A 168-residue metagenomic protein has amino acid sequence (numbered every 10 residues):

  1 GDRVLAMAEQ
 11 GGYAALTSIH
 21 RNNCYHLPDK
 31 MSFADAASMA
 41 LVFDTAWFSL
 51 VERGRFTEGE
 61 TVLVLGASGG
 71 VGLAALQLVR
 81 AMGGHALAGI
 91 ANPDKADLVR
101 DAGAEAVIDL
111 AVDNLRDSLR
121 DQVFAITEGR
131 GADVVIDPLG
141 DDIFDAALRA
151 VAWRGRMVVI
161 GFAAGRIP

Functional and structural regions predicted by a protein language model:
R3, T61, H85, V134 (+1 more regions): Short glycine-centered segments of the SAM/dcSAM-binding site in methyltransferase folds
L5-G66, D101, A111, L115: NAD(P)H dinucleotide-binding glycine-rich loop of Rossmann-like/cofactor-binding domains, especially the beta1-alpha1
T45, G70-V71, D142: Hydrophobic/small residue at the entry helix of a nucleotide-binding pocket
E52-T57, I126-G129, R149: Glycine-rich helix-loop-beta junction characteristic of Rossmann-like nucleotide cofactor-binding loops
V64, R80-I143: Adenosine-nucleotide cofactor-binding segment
A67-S68, F162: Glycine-rich Rossmann-fold phosphate-binding loop(s) that bind the pyrophosphate of adenine dinucleotide cofactors
S68, G72, L76: N-terminal Rossmann NAD(P)H-binding glycine-rich loop of SDR-like oxidoreductase domains
M82, I90, V99, D142-P168: Glycine-rich phosphate-binding loop and adjacent beta-alpha segment of Rossmann(oid) nucleotide-cofactor-binding
